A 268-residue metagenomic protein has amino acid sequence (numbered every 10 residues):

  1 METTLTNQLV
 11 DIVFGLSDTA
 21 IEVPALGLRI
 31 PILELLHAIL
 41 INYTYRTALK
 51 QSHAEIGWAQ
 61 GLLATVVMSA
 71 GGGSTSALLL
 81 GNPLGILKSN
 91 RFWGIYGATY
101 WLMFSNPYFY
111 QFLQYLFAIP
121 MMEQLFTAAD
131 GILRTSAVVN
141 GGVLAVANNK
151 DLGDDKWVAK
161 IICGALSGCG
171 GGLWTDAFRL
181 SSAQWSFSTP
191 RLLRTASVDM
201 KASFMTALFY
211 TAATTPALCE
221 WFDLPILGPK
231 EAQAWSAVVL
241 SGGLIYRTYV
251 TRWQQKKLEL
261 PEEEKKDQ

Functional and structural regions predicted by a protein language model:
M1, N82-L87, V143-V158, L218-L224: Helix-coil boundary and interhelical linker segments in multi-pass alpha-helical membrane proteins
M1-W93: N-terminal topogenic module of multi-pass integral membrane proteins
D11, L33-L40, G61-G71, S89-P107 (+5 more regions): Mid-membrane cores of alpha-helical transmembrane segments in multi-pass membrane proteins, especially transporters
V23, G153-Q268: C-terminal transmembrane helix-loop-helix hairpin of multi-pass membrane proteins
Y45-A48, V138-A145, T248: Transmembrane helix-loop junctions and nearby membrane-interface residues
G57-L63, P120-Q124, R191-A196: The feature identifies polytopic integral membrane transport proteins across all domains of life
S74-N82, S105-Y115: Transmembrane alpha-helix boundary signature
F109-T189: Membrane-proximal helix-loop-helix units in multi-pass membrane proteins
